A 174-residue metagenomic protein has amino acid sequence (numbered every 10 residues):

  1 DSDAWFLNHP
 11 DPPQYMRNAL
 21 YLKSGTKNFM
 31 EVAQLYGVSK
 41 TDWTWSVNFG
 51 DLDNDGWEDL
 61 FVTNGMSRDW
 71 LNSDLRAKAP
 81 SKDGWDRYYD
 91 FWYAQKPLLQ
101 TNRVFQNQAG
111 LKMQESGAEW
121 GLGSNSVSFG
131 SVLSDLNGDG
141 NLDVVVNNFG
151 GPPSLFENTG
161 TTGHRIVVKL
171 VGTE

Functional and structural regions predicted by a protein language model:
D1-E174: Acidic, glycine/proline-rich Ca2+-coordinating loop motifs
